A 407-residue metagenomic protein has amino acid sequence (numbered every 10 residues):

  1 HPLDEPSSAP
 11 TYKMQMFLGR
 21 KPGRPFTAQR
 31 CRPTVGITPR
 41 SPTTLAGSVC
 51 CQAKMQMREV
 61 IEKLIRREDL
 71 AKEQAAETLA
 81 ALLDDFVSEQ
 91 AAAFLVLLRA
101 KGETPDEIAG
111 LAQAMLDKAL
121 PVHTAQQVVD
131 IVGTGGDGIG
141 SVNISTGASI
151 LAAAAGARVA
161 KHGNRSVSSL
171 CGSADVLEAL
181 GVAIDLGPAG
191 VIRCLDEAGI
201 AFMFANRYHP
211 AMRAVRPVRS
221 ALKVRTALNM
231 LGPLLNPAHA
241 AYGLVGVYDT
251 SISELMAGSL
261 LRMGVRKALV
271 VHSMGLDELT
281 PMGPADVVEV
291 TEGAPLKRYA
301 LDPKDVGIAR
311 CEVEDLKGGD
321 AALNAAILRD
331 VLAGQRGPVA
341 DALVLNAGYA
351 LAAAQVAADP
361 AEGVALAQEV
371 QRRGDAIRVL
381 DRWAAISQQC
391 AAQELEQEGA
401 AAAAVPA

Functional and structural regions predicted by a protein language model:
H1-C31: N-terminal chloroplast transit peptides
R32-M55: N-terminal organelle-targeting presequences
M55-E68, I131-I139: N-terminal basic/disordered segments at the start of proteins
M55-Q56, L64-A109, L116-T124, A342: N-terminal glycine-rich anion-binding loops that anchor highly charged ligand groups
E59, K63, D117-L120, G140-S141 (+3 more regions): Glycine-rich anion-binding loops and their surrounding alpha/beta cores
L95, V142-A198: A glycine-rich phosphate/pyrophosphate-binding beta-strand-loop-alpha-helix module
G102-G163: Active-site cofactor/substrate anionic-group-binding motifs, chiefly glycine- and Lys/Arg-rich phosphate-binding loops
G133-G138, G163-S169, Y208, M274-L276: Acidic, glycine-rich active-site loops and adjacent beta-strand->loop/helix elements that engage anionic groups
